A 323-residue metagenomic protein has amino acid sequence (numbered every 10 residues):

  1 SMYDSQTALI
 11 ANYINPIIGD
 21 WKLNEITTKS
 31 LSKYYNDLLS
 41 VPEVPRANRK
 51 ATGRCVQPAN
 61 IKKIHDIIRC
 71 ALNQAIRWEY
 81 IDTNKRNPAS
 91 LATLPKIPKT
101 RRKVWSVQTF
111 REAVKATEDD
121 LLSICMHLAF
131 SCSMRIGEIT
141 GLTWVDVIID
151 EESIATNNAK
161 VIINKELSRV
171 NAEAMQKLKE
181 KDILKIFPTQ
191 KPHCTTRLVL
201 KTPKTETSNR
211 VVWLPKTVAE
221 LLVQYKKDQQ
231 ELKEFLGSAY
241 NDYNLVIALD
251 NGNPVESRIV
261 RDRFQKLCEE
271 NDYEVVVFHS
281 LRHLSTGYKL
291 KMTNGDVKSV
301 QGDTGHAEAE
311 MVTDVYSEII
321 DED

Functional and structural regions predicted by a protein language model:
S1-Q74, W78, K99, P254-I259 (+1 more regions): N-terminal core-binding DNA-recognition domain of tyrosine site-specific recombinases/integrases
I14, L31, I68-A71, E79 (+5 more regions): Conserved hydrophobic/aromatic pocket- or pore-lining residues that grip, position, or stack substrates in active sites
N24, R54, L121, C132 (+2 more regions): Flexible coil/turn residues that form the inter-helical turn or adjacent wing/linker of helix-turn-helix
V44-A47, A51-P58, K62, R77 (+5 more regions): Basic, Lys/Arg- and aromatic-enriched nucleic-acid-binding interface segment
R77, H127, S131, E138 (+5 more regions): C-terminal catalytic core of tyrosine-transesterase DNA break-rejoin enzymes
L91, T109, L142-E231, N241: Conserved tyrosine-mediated DNA breakage-rejoining catalytic core shared by Y-recombinases
K96-P98, V104, A155, K165-R169 (+1 more regions): Catalytic-site neighborhood detector that most strongly recognizes the C-terminal catalytic loop/helix of tyrosine
I136, T196, T207-S208, V212-K216 (+3 more regions): C-terminal structured domain segments across diverse proteins
